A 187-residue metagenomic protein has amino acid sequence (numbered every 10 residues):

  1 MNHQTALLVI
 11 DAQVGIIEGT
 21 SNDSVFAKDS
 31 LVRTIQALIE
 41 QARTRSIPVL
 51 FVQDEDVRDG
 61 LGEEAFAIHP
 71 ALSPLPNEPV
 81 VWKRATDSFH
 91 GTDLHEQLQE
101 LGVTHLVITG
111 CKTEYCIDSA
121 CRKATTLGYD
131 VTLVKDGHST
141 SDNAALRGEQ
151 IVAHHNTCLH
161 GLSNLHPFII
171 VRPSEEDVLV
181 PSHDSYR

Functional and structural regions predicted by a protein language model:
N2-A6, R33-T34, R45, V57-R58 (+1 more regions): Active-site-adjacent betaalpha module
L7-Q13: N-terminal nucleotide-binding beta1-loop-alpha1 segment
I10, P48-D54, V134: Short beta-strand segments at enzyme active-site cores
Q13-G19: Short acidic, Gly/Ser-rich segments with clustered Asp/Glu that frequently serve as metal-coordination loops in enzyme
G19-T20, G62: Glycine-centered flexibility motif
T20-L50: A short alpha/beta connector and helix-capping loop motif
